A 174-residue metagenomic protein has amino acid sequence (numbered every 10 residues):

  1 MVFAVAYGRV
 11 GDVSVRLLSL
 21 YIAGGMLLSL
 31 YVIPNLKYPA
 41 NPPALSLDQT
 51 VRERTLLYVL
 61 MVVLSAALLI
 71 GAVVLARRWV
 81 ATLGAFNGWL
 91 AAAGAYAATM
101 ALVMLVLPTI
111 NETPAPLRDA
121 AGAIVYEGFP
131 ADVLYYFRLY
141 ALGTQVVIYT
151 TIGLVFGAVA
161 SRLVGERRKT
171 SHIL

Functional and structural regions predicted by a protein language model:
M1, L57-L68, D132-V155: Hydrophobic alpha-helical transmembrane segments
M1-R9, L69-R78, V147-G165: Transmembrane alpha-helical segments in integral membrane proteins
Y7-L17, R78-N87: Membrane-interface helix-boundary motifs at transmembrane edges
Y21-Y31, W89-P108: Hydrophobic alpha-helical membrane-insertion segments
L28-A85: Membrane-proximal helix-loop-helix units in multi-pass membrane proteins
V32-P43, L105-R118: Membrane-helix interface motif
P114-A141: Short, membrane-exposed interhelical loops at transmembrane-helix boundaries
V164-L174: Short, charged juxtamembrane terminal tails flanking transmembrane helices
